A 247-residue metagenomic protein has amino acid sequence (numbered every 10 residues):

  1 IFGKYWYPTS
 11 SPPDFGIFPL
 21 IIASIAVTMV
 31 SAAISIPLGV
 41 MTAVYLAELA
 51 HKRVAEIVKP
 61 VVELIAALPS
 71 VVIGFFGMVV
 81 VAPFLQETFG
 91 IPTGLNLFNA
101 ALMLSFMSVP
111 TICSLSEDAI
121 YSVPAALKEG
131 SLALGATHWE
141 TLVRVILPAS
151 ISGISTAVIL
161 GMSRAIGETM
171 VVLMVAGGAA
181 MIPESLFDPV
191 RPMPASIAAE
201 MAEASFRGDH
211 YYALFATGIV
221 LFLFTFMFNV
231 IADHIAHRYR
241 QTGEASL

Functional and structural regions predicted by a protein language model:
I1-S31, H51-K52, A199-Y211: Periplasmic/extracellular loop-to-transmembrane helix junction in inner-membrane transport proteins
P8, E87, V172-F222: Interhelical loop and adjacent transmembrane-helix boundary motif in polytopic membrane transport permeases
S24, T28, A32-V44, E48 (+7 more regions): Hydrophobic positions within alpha-helical transmembrane segments of bacterial inner-membrane proteins
L38-G77, S114-L115, T242-L247: Cytoplasmic-entry segments and transmembrane alpha-helices of multi-pass inner-membrane transporters
E63-S108: Generic hydrophobic transmembrane alpha-helix motif, especially the helices
P69, L134-G135, P148: Glycine/proline-centered hinge or cleavage motifs at structural transition points of membrane proteins
L115-S116, I120-V123, H138-A176: Transmembrane alpha-helices
E117, Y121, A125, L132 (+2 more regions): C-terminal transmembrane helix and the adjacent membrane-cytosol boundary/short C-terminal tail of inner/organellar
